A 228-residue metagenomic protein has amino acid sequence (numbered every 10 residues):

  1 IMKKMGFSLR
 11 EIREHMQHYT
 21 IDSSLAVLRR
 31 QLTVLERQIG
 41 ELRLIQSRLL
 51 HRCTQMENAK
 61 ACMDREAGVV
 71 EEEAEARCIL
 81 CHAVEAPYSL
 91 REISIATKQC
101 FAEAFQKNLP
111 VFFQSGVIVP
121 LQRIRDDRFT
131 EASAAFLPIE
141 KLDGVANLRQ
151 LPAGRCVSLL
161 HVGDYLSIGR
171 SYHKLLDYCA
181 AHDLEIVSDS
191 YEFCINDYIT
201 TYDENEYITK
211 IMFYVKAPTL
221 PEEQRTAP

Functional and structural regions predicted by a protein language model:
I1-E14: Short, positively charged
Q17-P228: A solvent-exposed interaction/effector surface
